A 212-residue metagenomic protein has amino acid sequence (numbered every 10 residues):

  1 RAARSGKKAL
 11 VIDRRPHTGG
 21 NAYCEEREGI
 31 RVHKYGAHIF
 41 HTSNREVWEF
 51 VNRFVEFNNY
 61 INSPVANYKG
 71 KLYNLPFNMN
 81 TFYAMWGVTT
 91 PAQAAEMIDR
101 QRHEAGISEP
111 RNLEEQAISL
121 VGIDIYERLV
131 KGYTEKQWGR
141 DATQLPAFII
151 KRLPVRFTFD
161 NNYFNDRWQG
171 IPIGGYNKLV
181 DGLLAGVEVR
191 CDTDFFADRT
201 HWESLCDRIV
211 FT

Functional and structural regions predicted by a protein language model:
R1-K7, L183-G186: A short, Lys/Arg-enriched amphipathic alpha-helix followed by its capping loop at the start of a domain
A3-E28: Glycine-rich FAD pyrophosphate-binding loop
K8, R31, E56, E188-R190: Conserved beta-strand segments of alpha/beta enzyme cores
I12, S204-T212: Short hydrophobic core segments
E28-E104: Dinucleotide-binding Rossmann-like beta1-alpha1 core, especially the glycine-rich loop that anchors the ADP
K69-Y73, M79-C206: Active-site/ligand-binding neighborhood in enzyme catalytic cores
